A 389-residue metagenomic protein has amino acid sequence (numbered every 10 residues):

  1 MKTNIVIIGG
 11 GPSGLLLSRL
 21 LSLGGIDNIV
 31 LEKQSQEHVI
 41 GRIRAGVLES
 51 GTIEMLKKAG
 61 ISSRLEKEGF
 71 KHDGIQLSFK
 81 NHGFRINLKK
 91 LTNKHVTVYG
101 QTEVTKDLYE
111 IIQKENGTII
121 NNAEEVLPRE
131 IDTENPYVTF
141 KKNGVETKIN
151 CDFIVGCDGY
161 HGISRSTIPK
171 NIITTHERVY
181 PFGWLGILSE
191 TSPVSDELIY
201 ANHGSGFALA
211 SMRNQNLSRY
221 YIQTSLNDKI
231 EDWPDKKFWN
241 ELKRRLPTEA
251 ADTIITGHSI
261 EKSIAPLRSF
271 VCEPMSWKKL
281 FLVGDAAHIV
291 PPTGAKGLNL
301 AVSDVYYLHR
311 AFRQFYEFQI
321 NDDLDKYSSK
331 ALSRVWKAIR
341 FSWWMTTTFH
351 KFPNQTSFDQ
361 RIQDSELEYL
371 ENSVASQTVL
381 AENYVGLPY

Functional and structural regions predicted by a protein language model:
M1-I5, L20-G24: Extreme N-terminal leader/targeting segments of oxidoreductases
I8-L20, L108, E261-W344: Conserved mid-domain beta->alpha element of the FAD-binding
S22-I43: Glycine-rich FAD pyrophosphate-binding loop
V30-L31, G156, A201, V283: Generic enzyme active-site microenvironment
G41-A45, E49-E115: Active-site-adjacent segment of FAD-dependent monooxygenases/related oxidoreductases
E110, G117, E124-L127, T133-S263 (+1 more regions): Conserved FAD-binding catalytic core of PHBH/FMO-like flavoproteins
A295, R310-Y389: C-terminal helical "tail/cap" subdomain of flavin- and related membrane-associated enzymes
